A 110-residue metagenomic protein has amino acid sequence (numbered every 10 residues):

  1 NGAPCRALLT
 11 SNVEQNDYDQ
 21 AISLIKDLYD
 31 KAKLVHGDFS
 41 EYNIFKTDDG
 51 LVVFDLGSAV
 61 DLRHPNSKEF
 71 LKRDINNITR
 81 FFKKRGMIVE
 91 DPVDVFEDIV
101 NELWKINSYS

Functional and structural regions predicted by a protein language model:
N1, F45-K46: Conserved hydrophobic "DFG−1" position in protein kinase catalytic cores
N1-P4, K26, A32, F82: Conserved ATP-binding subdomain of kinase catalytic cores across diverse folds
N1-Q20: Conserved structural core of kinase catalytic domains
R6, E41, D61: Short, electropositive, low-hydrophobicity segments enriched in small/polar residues
D17, D30-H36, T47-S110: C-lobe/activation-segment region of protein kinase-like
I22-S23, N76: Residue-level marker for well-ordered alpha-helical positions
D38, Y42-I44: Catalytic-loop signature of eukaryotic-like protein kinases
